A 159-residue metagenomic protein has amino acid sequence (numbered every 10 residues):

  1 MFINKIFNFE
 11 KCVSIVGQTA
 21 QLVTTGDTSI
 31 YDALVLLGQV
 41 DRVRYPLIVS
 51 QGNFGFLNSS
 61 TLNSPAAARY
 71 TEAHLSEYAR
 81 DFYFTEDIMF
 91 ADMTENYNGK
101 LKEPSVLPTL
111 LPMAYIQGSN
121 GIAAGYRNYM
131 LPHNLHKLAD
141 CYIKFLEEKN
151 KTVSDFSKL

Functional and structural regions predicted by a protein language model:
M1-L159: Catalytic phosphate-handling regions of large nucleic-acid enzymes and associated NTPases
